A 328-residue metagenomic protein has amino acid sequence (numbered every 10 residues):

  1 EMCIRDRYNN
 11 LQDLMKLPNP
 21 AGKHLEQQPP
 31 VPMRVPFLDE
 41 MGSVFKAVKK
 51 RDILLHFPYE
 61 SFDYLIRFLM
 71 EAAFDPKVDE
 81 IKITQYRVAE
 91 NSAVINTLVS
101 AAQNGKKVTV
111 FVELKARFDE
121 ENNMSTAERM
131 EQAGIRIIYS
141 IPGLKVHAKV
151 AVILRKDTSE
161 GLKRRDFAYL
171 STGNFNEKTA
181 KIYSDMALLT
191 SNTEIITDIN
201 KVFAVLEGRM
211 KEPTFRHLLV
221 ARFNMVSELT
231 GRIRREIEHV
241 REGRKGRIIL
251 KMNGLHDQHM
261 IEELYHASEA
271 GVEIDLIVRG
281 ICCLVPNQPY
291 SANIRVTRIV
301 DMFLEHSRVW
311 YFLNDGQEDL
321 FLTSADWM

Functional and structural regions predicted by a protein language model:
E1, R5-I248, H266, A270 (+1 more regions): N-terminal localization/anchoring segments of enzymes in phospholipid and broader phosphate metabolism
N253: Cofactor-pocket helix-loop regions in the catalytic cores of large enzyme subunits
Q258-Y265: Glycine/threonine-rich ATP-lid/beta-loop region of ATP-binding domains
E273-I277: Hydrophobic alpha/beta core scaffold segments
